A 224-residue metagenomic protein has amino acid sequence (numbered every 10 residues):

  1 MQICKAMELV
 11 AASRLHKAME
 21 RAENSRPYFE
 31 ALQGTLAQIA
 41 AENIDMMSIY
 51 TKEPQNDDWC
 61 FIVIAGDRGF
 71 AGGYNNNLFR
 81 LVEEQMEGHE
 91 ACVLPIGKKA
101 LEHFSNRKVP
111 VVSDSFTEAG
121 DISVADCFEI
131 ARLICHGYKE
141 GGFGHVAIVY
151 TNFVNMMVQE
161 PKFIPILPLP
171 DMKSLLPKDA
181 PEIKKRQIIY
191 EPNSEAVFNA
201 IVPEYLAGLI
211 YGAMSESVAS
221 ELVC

Functional and structural regions predicted by a protein language model:
M1-C224: C-terminal beta-strand-loop-alpha-helix "lid" module of Rossmann-like NAD(P)-dependent dehydrogenases
